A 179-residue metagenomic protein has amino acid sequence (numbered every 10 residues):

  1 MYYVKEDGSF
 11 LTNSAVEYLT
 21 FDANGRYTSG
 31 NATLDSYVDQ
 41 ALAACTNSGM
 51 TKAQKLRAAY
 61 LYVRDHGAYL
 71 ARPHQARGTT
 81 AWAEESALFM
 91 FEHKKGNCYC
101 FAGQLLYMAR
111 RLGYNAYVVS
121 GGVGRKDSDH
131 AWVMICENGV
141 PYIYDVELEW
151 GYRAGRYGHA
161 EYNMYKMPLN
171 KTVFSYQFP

Functional and structural regions predicted by a protein language model:
M1-Y37, Q75, V119-N138, E161 (+2 more regions): Extracellular adhesion/carbohydrate-binding repeat motifs centered on closely spaced tryptophans
S14, M90-H93: A short acidic, glycine-rich active-site loop that binds or catalyzes chemistry on phosphate/adenosine moieties
T33-M90: Secondary-structure boundary elements
G49, K95, E161: Flexible, glycine- and charge-enriched loops at secondary-structure boundaries
K55-A59, K94-A109: Active-site nucleophilic cysteine motif
C100-K166: Hydrophobic/aromatic-rich core segments of domains that either
L169: Catalytic residues for metal-mediated phosphoryl-transfer on nucleic acids/nucleotides
